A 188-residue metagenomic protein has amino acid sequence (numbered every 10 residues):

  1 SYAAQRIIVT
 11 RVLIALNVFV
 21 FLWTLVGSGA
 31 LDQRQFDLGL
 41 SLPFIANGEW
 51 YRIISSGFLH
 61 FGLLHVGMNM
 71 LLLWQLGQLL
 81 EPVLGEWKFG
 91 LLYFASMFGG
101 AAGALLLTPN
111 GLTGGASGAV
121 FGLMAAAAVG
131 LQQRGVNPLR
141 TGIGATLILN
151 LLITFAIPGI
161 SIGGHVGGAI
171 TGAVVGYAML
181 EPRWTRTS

Functional and structural regions predicted by a protein language model:
S1-S188: A detector for small-residue-rich transmembrane helices and their helix-helix packing motifs
